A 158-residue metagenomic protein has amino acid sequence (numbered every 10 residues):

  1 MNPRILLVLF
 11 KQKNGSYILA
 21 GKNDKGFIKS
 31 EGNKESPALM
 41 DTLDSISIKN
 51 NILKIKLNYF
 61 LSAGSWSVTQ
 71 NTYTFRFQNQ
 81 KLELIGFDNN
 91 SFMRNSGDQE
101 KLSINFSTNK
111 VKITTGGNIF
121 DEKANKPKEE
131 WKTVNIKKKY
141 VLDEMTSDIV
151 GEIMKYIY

Functional and structural regions predicted by a protein language model:
M1-I5, V68-Q70: Short coil-to-beta strand junction motifs in C2/discoidin
P3-N23, F75-F77: Beta-propeller blade repeat segments, especially FG-GAP/WD-type strand-to-loop junctions in 6- to 7-bladed propeller
R4-I5, F27-K29, I52-K54: Generic hydrophobic/packing signal
N14-S36, L142-G151: Blade-edge motifs of beta-propeller repeat domains
A38-K49: Structural signature of eukaryotic scaffold interfaces centered on beta-propeller domains
I48-Y158: Acidic, small-residue rich beta-repeat scaffolds with periodic aromatic anchors
